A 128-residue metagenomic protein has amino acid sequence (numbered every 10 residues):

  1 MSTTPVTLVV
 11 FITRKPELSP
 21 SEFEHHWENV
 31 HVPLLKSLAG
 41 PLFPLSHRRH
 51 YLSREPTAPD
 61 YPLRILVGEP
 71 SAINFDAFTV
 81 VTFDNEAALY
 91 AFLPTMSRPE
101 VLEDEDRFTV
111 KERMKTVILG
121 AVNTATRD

Functional and structural regions predicted by a protein language model:
M1-D128: Macromolecular interaction modules
